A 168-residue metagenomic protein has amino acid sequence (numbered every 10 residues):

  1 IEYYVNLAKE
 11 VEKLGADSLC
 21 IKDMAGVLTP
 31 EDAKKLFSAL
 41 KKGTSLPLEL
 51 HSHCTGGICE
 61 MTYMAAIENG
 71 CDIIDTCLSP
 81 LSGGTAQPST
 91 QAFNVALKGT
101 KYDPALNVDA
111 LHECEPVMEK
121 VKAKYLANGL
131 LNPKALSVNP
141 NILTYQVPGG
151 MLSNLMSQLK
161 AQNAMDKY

Functional and structural regions predicted by a protein language model:
I1-Y168: Catalytic cores and adjacent flexible loops of soluble metabolic enzymes that perform enolate/carbanion chemistry on
